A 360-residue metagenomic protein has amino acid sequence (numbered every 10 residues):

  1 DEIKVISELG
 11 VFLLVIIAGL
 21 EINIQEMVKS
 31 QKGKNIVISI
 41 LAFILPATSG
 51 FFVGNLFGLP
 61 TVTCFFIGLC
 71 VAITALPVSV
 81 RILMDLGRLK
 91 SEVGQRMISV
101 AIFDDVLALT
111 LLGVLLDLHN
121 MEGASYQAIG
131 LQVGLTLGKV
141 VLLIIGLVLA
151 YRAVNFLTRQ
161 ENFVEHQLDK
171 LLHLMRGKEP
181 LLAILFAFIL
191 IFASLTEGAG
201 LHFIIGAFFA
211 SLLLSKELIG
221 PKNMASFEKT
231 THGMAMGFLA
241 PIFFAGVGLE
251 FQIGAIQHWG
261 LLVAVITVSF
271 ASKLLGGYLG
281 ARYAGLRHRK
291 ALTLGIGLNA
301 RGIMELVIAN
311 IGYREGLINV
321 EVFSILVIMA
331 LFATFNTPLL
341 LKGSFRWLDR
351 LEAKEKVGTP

Functional and structural regions predicted by a protein language model:
D1-P360: Transmembrane helical cores of multi-pass secondary ion antiporters/exchangers
